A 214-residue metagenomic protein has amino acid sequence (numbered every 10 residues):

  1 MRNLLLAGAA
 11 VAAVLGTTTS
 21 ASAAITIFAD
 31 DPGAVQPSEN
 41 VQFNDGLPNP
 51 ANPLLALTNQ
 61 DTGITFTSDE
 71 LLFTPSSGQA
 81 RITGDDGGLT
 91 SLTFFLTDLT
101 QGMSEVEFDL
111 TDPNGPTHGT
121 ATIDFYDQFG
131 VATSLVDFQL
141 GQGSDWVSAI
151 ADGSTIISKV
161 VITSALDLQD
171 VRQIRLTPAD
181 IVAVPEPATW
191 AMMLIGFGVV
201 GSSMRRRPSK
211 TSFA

Functional and structural regions predicted by a protein language model:
M1-G8, A12-I25, D167-M204: Short, threonine-centered small-residue motifs that mark membrane-proximal processing/anchoring sites and TM-junction
N3, I82, R206-P208: Positively charged, low-complexity intrinsically disordered regions
A9-A10, V160, S212-A214: Enrichment for repetitive, rod-forming helical segments
A24-I181: Surface-exposed, well-ordered secondary-structure segments
G201-A214: C-terminal membrane-anchoring or membrane-association module
